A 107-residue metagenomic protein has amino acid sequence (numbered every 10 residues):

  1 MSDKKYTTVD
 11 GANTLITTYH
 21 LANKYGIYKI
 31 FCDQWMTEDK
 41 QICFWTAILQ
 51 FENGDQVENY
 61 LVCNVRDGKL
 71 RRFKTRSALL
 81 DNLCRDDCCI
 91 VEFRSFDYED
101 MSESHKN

Functional and structural regions predicted by a protein language model:
M1-Y25: Negatively charged, low-complexity tracts enriched in Asp/Glu with abundant Ser/Thr
S2, V9, C32, E52-G54 (+4 more regions): Intrinsic-disorder/low-complexity regions
Y6, F73-K74: Conserved aromatic
T17, G26, N64-L70, R94-S95 (+2 more regions): Electrostatic, structured charged patches in enzyme active sites and in nucleic-acid/phosphate-binding
I27-T37, C89-D97: Short glycine-rich, low-complexity/disordered patches
D33-G68, R85-C88: Short aromatic-glycine-(Arg/Gly/Cys) micro-motifs in beta-strand/loop hairpins
K69-R72, A78: Mixed-charge, glycine-accented linear interaction segment located at domain edges/termini
S77-N107: Mixed-charge, Lys/Arg-enriched low-complexity segments
